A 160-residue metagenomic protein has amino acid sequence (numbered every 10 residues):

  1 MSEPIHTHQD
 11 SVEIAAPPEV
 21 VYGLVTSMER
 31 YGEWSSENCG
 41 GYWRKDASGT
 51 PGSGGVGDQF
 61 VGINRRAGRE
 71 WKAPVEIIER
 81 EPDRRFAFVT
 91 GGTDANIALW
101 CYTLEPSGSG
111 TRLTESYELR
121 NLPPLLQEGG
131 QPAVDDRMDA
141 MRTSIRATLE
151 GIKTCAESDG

Functional and structural regions predicted by a protein language model:
M1-E3, D46-A47, K72-P74, R120-L125: Short hydrophobic/aromatic-rich motifs at helix boundaries and adjacent loops
M1-T50: Hydrophobic ligand-binding cavity/cleft-lining segments
S11-A15, E76, T103: Generic structural detector for well-ordered beta-strands
I14, N64, Y117-L119: Hydrophobic beta-strand positions in extracellular immunoglobulin-like domains
W43-N96, S107-R112, A147-G160: Glycine-rich portal/gate segments that line the openings of hydrophobic small-molecule binding cavities
V89-A147, I152: Beta-strand/loop substructures that line and gate deep hydrophobic ligand-binding cavities in soluble
